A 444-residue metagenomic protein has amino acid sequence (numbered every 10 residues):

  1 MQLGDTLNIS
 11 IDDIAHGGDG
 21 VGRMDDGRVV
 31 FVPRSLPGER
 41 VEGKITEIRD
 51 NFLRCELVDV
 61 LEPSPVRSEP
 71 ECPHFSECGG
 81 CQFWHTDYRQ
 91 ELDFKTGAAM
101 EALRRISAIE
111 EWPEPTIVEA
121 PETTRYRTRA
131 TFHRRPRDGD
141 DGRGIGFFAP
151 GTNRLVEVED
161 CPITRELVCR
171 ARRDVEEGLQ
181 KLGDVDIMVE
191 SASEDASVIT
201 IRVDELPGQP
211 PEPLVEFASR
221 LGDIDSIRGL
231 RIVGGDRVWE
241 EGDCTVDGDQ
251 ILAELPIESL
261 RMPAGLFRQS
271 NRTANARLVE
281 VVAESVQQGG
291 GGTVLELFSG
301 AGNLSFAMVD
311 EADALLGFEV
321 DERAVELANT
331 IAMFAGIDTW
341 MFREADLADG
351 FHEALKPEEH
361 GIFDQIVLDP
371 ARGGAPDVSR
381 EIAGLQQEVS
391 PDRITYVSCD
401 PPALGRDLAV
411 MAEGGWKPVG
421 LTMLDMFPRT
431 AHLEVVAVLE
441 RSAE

Functional and structural regions predicted by a protein language model:
M1-H74, T152, L295, M341-F342 (+1 more regions): Terminal RNA-binding accessory module
Q2-G4, G208-E444: Rossmann-like S-adenosyl-L-methionine
G22, G38, C81, D400 (+1 more regions): Residue-level signal for inorganic ion chemistry
D25, T46-I48, V60-L61, H133-R135 (+2 more regions): Solvent-exposed residues in well-ordered beta-strands and their adjoining turns, especially edge/terminal strands
V58-P70, S76-D184: Extended interfacial segments that mediate partner engagement and assembly in macromolecular machines
P115-E122, M188-E190, G235-V238, T422-M426: Short, solvent-exposed loop/turn elements at beta->coil junctions and helix N-caps that rim active or binding pockets
T128, S197, G291-G292: Nucleotide donor/acceptor-binding cores
R154-S197, R202-R231: Internal alpha/beta scaffold segment
